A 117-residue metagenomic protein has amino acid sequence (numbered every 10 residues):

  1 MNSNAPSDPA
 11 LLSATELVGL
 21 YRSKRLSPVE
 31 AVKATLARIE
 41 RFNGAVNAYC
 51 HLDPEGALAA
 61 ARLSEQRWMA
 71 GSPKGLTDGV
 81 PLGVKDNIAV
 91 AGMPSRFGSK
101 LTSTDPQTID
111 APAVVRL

Functional and structural regions predicted by a protein language model:
M1-L58: An N-terminal boundary/leader segment
A5-D8, F42-A48, P73, A89 (+2 more regions): Glycine-rich, flexible loop/turn motifs
E16-L17, G71, P112-V114: Residues within well-ordered alpha-helices
T35, A57, G79, K85 (+1 more regions): Conserved hydrophobic/aromatic pocket- or pore-lining residues that grip, position, or stack substrates in active sites
E40, P54, R62-M69, T102: Generic short alpha-helical segment signal, independent of protein family or function, capturing local helix propensity
A59-Q66, A89, S95: Glycine-rich loop at the start of a catalytic domain that most often binds anionic cofactors/ligands
S64-V80: Immediate post-signal peptide segment of exported/extracytoplasmic ligand-binding proteins
L76-A113: Enzymes and membrane/adaptor proteins characterized by extended Gly/Ser/Thr/Asp/Glu-rich, aromatic-dotted
